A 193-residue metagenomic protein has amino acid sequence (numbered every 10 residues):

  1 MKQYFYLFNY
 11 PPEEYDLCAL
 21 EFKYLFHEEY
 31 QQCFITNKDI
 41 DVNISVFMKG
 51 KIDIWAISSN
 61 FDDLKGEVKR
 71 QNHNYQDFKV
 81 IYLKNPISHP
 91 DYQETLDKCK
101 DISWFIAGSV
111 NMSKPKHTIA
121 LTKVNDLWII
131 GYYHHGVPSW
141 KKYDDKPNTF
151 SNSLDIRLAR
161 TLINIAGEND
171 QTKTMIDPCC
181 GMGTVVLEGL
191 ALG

Functional and structural regions predicted by a protein language model:
M1-M112: Non-catalytic nucleic-acid substrate-recognition regions in nucleic-acid-modifying enzymes
F5, K116-T118, L127: Broad gene-expression machinery/nucleic-acid interaction feature
I81, A120-T122, G131: Residues in well-ordered beta-strands of folded domains
H89, Q93, P115, N152-I156: Short, amphipathic alpha-helical segments
V110-P115, L121-K123: Active-site neighborhood for divalent-cation/phosphate handling
K123, Y132-H134, C179-C180: Short, structured patches in soluble enzyme cores that scaffold and shape functional sites
L127-E168: SAM-dependent Rossmann-like transferase core, predominantly class I methyltransferases with a strong bias toward
D155-G193: Conserved S-adenosyl-L-methionine
